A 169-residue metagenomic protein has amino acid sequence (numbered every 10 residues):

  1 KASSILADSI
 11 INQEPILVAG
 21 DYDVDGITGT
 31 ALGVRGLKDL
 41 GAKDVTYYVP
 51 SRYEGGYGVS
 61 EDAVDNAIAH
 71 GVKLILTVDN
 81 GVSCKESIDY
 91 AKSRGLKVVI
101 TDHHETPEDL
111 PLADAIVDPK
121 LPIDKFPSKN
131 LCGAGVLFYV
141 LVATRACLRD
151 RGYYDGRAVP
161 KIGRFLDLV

Functional and structural regions predicted by a protein language model:
K1-V169: Replace "Mg2+/Mn2+-dependent" with "divalent metal-dependent
